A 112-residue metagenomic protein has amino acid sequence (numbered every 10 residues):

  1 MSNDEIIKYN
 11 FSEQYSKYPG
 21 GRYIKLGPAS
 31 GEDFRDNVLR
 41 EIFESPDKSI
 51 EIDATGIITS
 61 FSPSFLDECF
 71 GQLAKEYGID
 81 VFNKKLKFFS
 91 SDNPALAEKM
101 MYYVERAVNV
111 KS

Functional and structural regions predicted by a protein language model:
M1-Y15: Short beta-strand/loop segment at the start of cytosolic alpha/beta domains
F11-I50, A54-Y102: Amphipathic alpha-helical interaction surfaces in cytosolic regulatory modules
E98-S112: Short, Lys/Arg-rich amphipathic alpha-helical interaction segments that bind nucleic acids or acidic protein surfaces
